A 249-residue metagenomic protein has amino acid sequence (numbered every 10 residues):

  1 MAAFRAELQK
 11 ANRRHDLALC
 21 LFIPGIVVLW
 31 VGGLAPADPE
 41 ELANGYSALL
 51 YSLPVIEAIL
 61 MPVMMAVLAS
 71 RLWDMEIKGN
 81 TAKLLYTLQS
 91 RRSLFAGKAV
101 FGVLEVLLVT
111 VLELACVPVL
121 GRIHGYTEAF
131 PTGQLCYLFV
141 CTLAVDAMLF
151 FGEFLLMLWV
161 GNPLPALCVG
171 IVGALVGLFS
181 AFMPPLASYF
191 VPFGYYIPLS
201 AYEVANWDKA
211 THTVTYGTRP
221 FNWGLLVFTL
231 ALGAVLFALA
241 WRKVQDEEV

Functional and structural regions predicted by a protein language model:
M1-P24: Aromatic- and glycine-rich beta-strand/loop motifs that create alpha-glucan
M1-R5, L72-L85, F150-G177: Cytoplasmic juxtamembrane interface segments
L17, I23-A69, A96-P163, G170 (+2 more regions): Secretory targeting signals
C20-L21, A58-I59, S188-Y189, G194: Hydrophobic alpha-helical transmembrane segments of integral membrane proteins, especially lipid-exposed positions
L34, P39-A48, L167, V172-V249: Terminal transmembrane helical anchor/hairpin motif
D38-P39, D74-I77, T81, L120-E128 (+4 more regions): Membrane-interfacial segments
M64-I77, E153-L164, V227-D246: Transmembrane alpha-helical segments in integral membrane proteins
S70-L104: Helix-loop-helix units of permease transmembrane domains in multi-pass membrane transporters, especially ABC
